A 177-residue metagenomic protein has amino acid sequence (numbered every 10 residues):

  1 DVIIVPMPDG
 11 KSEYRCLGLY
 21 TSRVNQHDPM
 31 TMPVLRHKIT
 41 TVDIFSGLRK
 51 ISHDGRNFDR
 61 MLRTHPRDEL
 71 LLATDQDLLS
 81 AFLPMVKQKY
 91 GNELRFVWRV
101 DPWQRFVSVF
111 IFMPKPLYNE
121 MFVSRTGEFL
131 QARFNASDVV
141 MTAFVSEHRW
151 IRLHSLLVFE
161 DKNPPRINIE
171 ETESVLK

Functional and structural regions predicted by a protein language model:
D1-K177: Non-catalytic interaction/regulatory segments
